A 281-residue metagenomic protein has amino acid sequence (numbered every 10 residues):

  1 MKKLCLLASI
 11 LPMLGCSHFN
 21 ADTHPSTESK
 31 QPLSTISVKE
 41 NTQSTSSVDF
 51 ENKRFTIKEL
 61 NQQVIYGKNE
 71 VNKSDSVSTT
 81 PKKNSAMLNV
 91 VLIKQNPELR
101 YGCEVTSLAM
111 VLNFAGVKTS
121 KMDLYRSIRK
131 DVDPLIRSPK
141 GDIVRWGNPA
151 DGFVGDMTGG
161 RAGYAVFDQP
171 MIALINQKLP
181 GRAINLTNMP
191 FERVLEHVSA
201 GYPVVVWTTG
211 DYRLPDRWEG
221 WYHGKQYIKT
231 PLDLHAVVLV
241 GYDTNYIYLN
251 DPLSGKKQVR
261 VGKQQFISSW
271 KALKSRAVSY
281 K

Functional and structural regions predicted by a protein language model:
M1-D22: Sec-dependent N-terminal signal peptides of Gram-positive bacterial secreted proteins and lipoproteins
C16-D168, G210, R217-H223, I228-T230: Active-site-adjacent structural segments surrounding the nucleophilic cysteine of cysteine proteases and isopeptidases
E98, T119, G201, L232-L234 (+1 more regions): Extracytoplasmic
S107, P190, T208-Y212, G241-D243 (+1 more regions): A mature extracytoplasmic/lumenal domain signature
S127, D131, L174, K178 (+2 more regions): Residues that form generic nucleotide/phosphate-binding pockets
W146-A236, S279-Y280: Predominantly the structural core of cysteine protease catalytic domains
N176, G220-G224, I228-P231, V237-K281: Noncatalytic regulatory segments and standalone regulatory/sensor domains
